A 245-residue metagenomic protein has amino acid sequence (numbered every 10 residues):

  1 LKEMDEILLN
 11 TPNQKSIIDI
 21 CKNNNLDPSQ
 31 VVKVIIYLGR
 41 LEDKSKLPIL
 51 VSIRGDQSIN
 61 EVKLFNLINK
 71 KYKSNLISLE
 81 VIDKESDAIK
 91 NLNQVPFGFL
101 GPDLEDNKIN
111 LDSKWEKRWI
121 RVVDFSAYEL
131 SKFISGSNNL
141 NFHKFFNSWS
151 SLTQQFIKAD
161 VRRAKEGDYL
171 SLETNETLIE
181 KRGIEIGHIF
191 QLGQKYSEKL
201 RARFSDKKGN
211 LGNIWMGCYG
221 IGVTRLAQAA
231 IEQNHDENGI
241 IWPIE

Functional and structural regions predicted by a protein language model:
L1-L226, Q233, E237-W242: Extended, low-hydrophobicity, polar/charged segments
